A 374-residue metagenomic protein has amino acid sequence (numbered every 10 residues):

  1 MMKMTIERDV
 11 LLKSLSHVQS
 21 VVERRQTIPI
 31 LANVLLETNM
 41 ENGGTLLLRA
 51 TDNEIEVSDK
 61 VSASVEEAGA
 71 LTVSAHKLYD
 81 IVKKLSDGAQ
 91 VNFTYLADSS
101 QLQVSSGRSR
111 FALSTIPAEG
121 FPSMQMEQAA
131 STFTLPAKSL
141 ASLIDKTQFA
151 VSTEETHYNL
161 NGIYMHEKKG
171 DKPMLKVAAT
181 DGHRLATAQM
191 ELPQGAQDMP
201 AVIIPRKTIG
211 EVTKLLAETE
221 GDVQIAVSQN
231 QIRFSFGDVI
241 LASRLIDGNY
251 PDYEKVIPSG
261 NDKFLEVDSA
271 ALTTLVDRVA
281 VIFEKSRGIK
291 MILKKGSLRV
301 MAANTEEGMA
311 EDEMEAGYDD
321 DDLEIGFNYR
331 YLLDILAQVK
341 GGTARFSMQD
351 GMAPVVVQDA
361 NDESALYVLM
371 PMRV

Functional and structural regions predicted by a protein language model:
M1-V374: Structural preference for solvent-exposed beta-strand-turn elements and adjacent flexible terminal/loop segments within
